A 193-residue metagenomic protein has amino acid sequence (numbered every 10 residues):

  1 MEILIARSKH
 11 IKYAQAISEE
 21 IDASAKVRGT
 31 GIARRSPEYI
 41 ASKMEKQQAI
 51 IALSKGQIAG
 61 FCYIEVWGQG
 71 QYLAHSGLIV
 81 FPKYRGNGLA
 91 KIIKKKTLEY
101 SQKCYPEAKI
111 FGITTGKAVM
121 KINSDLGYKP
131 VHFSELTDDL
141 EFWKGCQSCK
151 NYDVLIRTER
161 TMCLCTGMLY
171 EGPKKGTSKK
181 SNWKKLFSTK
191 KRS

Functional and structural regions predicted by a protein language model:
M1-I17: A short beta-loop-alpha structural element at the N-terminal edge of CoA-dependent acyl/N-acetyltransferase catalytic
I5-S8, V80, T114: Conserved residues at beta->alpha junctions
S18-Y84: A conserved beta-strand-loop-helix scaffold within acyl/acetyltransferase catalytic domains
V80, G86-S101, I110-G112: Conserved acetyl-CoA-binding loop-helix of GNAT-fold acetyltransferases
Q102-S193: Terminal substrate-recognition subdomain of acyl/acetyltransferases
